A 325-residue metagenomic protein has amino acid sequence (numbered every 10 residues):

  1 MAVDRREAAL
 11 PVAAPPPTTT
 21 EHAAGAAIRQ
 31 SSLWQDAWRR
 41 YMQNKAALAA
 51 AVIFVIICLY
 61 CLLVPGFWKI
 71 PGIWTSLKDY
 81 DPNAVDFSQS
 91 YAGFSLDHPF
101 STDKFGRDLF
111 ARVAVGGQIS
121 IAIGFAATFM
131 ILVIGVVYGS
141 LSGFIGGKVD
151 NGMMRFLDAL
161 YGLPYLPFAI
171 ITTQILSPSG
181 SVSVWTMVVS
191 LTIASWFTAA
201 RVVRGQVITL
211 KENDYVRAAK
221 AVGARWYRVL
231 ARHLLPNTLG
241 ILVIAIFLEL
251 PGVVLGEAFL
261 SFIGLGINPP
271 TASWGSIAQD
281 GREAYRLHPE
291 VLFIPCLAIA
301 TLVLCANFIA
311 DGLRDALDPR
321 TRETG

Functional and structural regions predicted by a protein language model:
M1-V136, S140-L141, K148, G223 (+4 more regions): Gly/Trp-centered helix-boundary motif
A47-I53, I119-G135, Y161-T173, P236-E257 (+3 more regions): Hydrophobic alpha-helical transmembrane segments in multi-pass membrane proteins
P99, D103, L109, M130-V137 (+3 more regions): Generic hydrophobic transmembrane alpha-helix motif, especially the helices
R112-A114, F156, V203, V207 (+5 more regions): Short hydrophobic alpha-helical segments within the ABC transporter permease transmembrane module
Y161, T172-L176, L191, V207 (+3 more regions): Glycine-rich helix-loop "coupling/hinge" segments at transmembrane-helix boundaries in multipass transporters
T192, W196, A200, E249 (+2 more regions): Alpha-helical transmembrane segments
G205-Y215, L313-R320: Transmembrane helix boundary and interhelical loop/hinge segments in multi-pass membrane proteins
